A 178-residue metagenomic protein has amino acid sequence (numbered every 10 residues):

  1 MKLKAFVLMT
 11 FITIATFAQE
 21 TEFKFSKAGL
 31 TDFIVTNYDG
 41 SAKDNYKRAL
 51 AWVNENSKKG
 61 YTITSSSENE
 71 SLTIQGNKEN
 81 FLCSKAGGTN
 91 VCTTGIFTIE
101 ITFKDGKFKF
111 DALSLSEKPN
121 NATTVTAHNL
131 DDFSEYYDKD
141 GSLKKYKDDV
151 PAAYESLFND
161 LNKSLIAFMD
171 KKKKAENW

Functional and structural regions predicted by a protein language model:
M1-K24: Bacterial Sec-dependent N-terminal signal peptides
Q19-W178: Ser/Thr-rich, low-complexity intrinsically disordered terminal regions
